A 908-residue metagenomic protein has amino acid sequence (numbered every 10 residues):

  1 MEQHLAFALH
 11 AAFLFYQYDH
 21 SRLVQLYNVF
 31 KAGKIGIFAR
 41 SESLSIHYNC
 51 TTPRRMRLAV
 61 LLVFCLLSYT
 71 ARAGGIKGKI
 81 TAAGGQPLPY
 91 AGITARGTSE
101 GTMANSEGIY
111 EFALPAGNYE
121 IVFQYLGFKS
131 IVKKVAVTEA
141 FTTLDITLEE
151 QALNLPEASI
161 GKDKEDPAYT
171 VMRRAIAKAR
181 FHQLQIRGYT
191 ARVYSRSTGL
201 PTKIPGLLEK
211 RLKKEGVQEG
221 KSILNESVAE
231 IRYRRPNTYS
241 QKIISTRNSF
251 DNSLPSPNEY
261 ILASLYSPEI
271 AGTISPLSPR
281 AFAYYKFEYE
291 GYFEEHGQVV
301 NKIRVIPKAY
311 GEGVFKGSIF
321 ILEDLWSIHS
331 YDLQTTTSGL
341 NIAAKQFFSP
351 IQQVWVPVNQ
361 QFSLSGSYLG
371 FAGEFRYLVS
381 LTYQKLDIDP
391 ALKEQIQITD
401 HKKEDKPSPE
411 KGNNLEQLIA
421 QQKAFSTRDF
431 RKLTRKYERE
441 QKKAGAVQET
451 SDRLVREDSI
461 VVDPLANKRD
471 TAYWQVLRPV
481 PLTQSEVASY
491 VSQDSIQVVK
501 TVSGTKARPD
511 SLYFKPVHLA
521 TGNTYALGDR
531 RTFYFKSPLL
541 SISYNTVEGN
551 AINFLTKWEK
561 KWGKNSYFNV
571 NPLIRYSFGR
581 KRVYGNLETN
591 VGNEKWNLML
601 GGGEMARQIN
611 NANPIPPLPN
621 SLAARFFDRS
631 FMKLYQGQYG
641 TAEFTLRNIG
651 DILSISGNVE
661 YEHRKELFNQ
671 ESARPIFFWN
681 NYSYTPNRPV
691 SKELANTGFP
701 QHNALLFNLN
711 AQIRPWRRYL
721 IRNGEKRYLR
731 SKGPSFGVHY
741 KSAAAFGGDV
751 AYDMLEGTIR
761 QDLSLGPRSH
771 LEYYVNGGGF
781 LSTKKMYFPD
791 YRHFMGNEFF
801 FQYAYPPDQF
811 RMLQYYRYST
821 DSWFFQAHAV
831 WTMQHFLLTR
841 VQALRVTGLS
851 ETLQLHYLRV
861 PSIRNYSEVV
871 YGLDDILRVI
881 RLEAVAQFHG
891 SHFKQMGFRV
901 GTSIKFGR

Functional and structural regions predicted by a protein language model:
G74-L88: Structural motif
A95-G97, V122-K133: A short, solvent-exposed loop/turn motif at the edges and junctions of modular extracellular/periplasmic domains
T98-I109: Short, acidic Ser/Thr/Gly-rich low-complexity loop/linker segments typical of extracellular and cell-surface proteins
A152, E157-V300, K308-F315, V379-S543 (+1 more regions): Structured extracytoplasmic
Q183-Q185, P509-A520, T524-F533, T546 (+8 more regions): Short loop/turn motifs that connect adjacent beta-strands in outer-membrane beta-barrel proteins
H329-T335, T532-Y544, L555, K560 (+8 more regions): Transmembrane beta-strand segments that form the barrel wall of outer-membrane beta-barrel proteins
E548-I552, G579-G585, Q636-G640, Q701-F707 (+6 more regions): Residues that define the transmembrane beta-barrel architecture of outer-membrane proteins
L598-L618, A623-K633, T697, Y728 (+1 more regions): C-terminal outer-membrane beta-barrel translocator/porin domains of Gram-negative envelope proteins and their
